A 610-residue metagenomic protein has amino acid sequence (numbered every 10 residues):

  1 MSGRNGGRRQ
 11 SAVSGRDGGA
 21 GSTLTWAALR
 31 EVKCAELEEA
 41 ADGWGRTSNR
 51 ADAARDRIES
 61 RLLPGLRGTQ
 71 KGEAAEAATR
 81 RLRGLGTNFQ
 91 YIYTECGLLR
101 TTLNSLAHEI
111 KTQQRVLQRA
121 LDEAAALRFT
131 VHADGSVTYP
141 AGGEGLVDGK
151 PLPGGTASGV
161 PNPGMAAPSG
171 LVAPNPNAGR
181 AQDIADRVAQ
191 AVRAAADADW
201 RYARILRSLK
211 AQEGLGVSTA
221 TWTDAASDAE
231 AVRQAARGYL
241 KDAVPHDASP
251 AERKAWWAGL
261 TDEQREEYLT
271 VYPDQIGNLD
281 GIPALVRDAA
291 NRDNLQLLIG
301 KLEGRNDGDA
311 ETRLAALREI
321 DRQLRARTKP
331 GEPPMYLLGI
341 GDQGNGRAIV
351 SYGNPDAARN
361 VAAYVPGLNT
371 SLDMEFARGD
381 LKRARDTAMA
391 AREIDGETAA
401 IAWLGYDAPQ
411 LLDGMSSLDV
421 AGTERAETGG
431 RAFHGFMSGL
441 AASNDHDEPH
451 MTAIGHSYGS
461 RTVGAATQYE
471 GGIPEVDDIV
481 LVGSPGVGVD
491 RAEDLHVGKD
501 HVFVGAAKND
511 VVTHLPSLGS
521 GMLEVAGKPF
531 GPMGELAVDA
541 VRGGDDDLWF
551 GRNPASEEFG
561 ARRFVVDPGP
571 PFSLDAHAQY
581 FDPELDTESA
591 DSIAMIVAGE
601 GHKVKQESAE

Functional and structural regions predicted by a protein language model:
M1-S218, T428, A442, E524-V525 (+2 more regions): N-terminal secretion-targeting helices of virulence/extracellular proteins, encompassing both classical Sec signal
A40, A78, L99, A198 (+8 more regions): Stable alpha-helical elements in mature extracytoplasmic
A41, T79-R80, Y364, A402-L404: Glycine- and acidic-rich phosphate- and metal-coordinating loops
G84, N88, E95, G344 (+2 more regions): Short, glycine/acidic-rich beta->alpha junctions
T101, R347, N360-V361, D477 (+1 more regions): Residue-level detector of short, conserved catalytic/binding motifs and their immediate flanks
R193-A399, L411-G414, A441: Long, composition-driven intrinsically disordered regions
G341, G353-A357, G367-P449, Y469-E610: Lipolytic serine-hydrolase domain surface
I454-V463: Gly/Ala-rich beta-loop-alpha elbow adjacent to hydrolase catalytic centers
